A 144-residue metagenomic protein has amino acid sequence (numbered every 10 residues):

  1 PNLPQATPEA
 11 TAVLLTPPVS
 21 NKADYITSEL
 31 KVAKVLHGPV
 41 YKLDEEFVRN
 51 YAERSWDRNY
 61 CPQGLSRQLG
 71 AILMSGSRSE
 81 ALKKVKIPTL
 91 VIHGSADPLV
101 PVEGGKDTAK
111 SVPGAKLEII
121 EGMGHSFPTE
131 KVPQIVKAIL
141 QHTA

Functional and structural regions predicted by a protein language model:
P1-S20: Flexible "cap/lid" loop of the alpha/beta hydrolase fold
D24-R67: Conserved alpha/beta-hydrolase catalytic His-Asp/Glu region
G64-A81: Active-site nucleophile elbow and catalytic-triad environment of alpha/beta-hydrolase enzymes
K83-V85, S111-V112: Short, conserved loop/helix-junction motifs that constitute active-site signature segments in enzyme catalytic cores
V85, V91-H93, D97: Short beta-strand/loop motif that positions the catalytic acidic residue of the alpha/beta-hydrolase fold
P98-G104: Conserved alpha/beta-hydrolase "acid-adjacent" motif
G114-A144: Catalytic active-site module of serine/aspartate enzymes centered on a nucleophile-bearing elbow/loop
